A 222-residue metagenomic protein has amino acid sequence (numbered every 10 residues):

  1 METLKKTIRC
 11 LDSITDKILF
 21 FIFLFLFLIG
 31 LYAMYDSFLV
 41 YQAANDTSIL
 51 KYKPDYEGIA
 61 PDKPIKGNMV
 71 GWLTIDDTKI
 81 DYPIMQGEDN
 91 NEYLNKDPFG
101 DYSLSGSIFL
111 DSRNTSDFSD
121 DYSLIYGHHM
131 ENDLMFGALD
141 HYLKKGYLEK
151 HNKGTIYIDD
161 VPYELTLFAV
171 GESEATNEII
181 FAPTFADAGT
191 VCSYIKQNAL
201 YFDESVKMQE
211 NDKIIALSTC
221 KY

Functional and structural regions predicted by a protein language model:
E2-L26: N-terminal Sec-pathway targeting helices
F27-Y222: Solvent-exposed, non-transmembrane regions of membrane-associated and secreted proteins
